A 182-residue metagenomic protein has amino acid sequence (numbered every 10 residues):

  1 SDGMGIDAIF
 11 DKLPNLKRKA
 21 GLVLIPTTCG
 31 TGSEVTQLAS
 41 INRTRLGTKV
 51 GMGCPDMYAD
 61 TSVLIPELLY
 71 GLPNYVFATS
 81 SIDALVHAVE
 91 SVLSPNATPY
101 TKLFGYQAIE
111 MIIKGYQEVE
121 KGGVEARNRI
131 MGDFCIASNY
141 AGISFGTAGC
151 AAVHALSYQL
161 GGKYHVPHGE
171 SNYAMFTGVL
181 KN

Functional and structural regions predicted by a protein language model:
S1-P66: Glycine/threonine-rich beta-strand-loop-alpha-helix active-site module that forms ligand/phosphate-binding
L38-A148: Carboxylate- and glycine-rich phosphate/diphosphate-binding segment that chelates Mg2+/Mn2+
V86, A97, Q159, K163 (+1 more regions): Glycine-rich flexible loops
I109, M131, C135-S138, V153 (+2 more regions): A general structural signal for well-ordered alpha-helical packing
I113, Q117, S157-G161, T177-L180: Amphipathic alpha-helical segments within well-ordered protein domains
A151-G169: Histidine-centered catalytic micro-motifs
K163-N182: Gly/Pro-rich interdomain helix-loop hinge
